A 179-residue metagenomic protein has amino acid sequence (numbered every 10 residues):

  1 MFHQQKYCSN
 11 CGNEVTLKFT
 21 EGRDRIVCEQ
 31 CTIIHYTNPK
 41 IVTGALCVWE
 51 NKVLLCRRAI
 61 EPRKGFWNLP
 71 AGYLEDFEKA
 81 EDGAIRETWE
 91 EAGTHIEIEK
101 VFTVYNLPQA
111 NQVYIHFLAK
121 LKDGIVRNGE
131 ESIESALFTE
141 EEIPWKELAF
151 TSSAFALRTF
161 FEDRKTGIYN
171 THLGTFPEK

Functional and structural regions predicted by a protein language model:
M1-P62, Y73-E90, T94-I125, D163-K179: N-terminal leader/linker segments that precede catalytic domains of diphosphate-processing enzymes
M1-Q4, E130-K179: Nudix hydrolase/Nudix homology domain
R63-F66, T139: Short, basic/glycine-rich phosphate-binding loops at helix/coil junctions that contact nucleotide phosphates
W67-G72: Conserved acetyl-CoA binding element of GNAT-fold acetyltransferases
